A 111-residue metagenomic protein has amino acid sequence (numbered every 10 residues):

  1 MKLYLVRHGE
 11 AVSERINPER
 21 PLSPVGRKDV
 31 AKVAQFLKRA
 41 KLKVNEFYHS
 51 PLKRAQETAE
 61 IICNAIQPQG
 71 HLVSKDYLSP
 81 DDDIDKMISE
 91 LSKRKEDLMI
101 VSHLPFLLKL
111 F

Functional and structural regions predicted by a protein language model:
M1-K2, D97: A general, composition-driven signal for non-globular sequence regions
K2-D82, L107: Active-site-proximal alpha-helix that buttresses catalytic centers in soluble enzyme cores
I88-F111: Active-site-adjacent alpha-helix immediately C-terminal to a catalytic or transition-state-stabilizing loop
